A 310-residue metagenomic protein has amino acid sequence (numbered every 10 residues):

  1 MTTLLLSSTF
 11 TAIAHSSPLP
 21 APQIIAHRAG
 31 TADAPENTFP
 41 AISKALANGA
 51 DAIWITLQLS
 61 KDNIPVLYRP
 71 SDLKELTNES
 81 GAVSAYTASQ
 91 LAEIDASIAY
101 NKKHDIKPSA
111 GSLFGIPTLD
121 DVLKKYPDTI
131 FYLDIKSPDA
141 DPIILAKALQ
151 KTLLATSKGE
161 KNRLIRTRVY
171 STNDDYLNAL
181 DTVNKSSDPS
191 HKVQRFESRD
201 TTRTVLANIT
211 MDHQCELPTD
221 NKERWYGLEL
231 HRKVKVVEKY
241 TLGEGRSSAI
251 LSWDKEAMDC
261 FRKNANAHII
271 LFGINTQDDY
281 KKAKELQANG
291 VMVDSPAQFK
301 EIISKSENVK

Functional and structural regions predicted by a protein language model:
M1-S8: Bacterial N-terminal signal peptides
F10-K310: Phosphate-group recognition and catalysis centered on beta-loop-alpha active-site segments
